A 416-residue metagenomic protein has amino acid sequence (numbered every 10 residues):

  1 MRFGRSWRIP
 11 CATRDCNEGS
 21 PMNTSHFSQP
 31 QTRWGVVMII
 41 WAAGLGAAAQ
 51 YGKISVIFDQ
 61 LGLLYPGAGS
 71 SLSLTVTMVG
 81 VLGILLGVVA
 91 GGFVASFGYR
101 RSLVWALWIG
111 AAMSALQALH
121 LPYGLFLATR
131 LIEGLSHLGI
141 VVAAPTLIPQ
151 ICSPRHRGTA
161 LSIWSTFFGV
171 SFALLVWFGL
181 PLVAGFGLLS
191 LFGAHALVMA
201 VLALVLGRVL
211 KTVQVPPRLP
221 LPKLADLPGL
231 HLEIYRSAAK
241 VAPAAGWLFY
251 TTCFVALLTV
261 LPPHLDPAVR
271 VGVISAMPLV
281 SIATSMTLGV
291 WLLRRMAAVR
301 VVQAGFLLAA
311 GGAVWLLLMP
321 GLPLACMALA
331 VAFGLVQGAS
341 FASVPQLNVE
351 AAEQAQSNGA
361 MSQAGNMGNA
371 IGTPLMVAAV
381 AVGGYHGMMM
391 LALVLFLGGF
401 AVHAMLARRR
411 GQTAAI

Functional and structural regions predicted by a protein language model:
N23-Q29, V213-A242: Juxtamembrane intracellular "pre-TM" segments in multi-pass secondary transporters
L85-A118: Conserved MFS/SLC helix-loop-helix module at the cytosolic interface between two early adjacent transmembrane helices
G87-G98, S285-A297: Helix-to-loop junctions at the C-terminal end of transmembrane segments in multipass secondary transporters
L131-F167: Cytoplasmic helix-loop-helix junction between adjacent transmembrane helices in 12-TM secondary transporters
I163-L210: Helix-loop-helix hairpin linking two adjacent transmembrane segments in secondary transporters
A239-S281: Extracytoplasmic gate region of multi-pass secondary transporters
V299-S340: C-terminal transmembrane helical hairpin of 12-TM major facilitator-type secondary transporters
A351-Y385: A late C-terminal transmembrane helix in Major Facilitator Superfamily
